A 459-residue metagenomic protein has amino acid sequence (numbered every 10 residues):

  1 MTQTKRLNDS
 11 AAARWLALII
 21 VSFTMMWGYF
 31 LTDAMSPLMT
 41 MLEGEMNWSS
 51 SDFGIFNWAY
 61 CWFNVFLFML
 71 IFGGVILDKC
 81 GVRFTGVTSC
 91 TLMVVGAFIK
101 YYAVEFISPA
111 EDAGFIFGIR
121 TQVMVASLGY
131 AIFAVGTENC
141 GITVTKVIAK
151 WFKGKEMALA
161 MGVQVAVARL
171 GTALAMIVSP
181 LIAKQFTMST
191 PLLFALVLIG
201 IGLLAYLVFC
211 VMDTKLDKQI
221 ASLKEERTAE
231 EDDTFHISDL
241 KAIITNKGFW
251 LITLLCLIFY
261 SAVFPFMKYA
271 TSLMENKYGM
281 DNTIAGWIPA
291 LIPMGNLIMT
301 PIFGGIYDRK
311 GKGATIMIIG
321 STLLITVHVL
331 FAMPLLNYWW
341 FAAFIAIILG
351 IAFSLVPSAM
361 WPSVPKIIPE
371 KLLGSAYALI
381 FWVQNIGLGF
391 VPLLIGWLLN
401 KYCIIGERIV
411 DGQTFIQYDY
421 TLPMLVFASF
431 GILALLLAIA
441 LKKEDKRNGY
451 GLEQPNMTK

Functional and structural regions predicted by a protein language model:
T2-A11, D217-I252, M457-K459: Juxtamembrane intracellular "pre-TM" segments in multi-pass secondary transporters
L16-S50, F266-T271, V391: Extracytoplasmic
M35-M39, N246-T300, P357, W361 (+1 more regions): Extracytoplasmic gate region of multi-pass secondary transporters
L67-V82, M299-K312: Helix-to-loop junctions at the C-terminal end of transmembrane segments in multipass secondary transporters
T91-G118, T322-L336: C-terminal ends and interior cores of transmembrane alpha-helices in multi-pass membrane transporters/permeases
V123, S127-V167: Cytoplasmic helix-loop-helix junction between adjacent transmembrane helices in 12-TM secondary transporters
Q164-T214: Helix-loop-helix hairpin linking two adjacent transmembrane segments in secondary transporters
G313-M360: C-terminal transmembrane helical hairpin of 12-TM major facilitator-type secondary transporters
